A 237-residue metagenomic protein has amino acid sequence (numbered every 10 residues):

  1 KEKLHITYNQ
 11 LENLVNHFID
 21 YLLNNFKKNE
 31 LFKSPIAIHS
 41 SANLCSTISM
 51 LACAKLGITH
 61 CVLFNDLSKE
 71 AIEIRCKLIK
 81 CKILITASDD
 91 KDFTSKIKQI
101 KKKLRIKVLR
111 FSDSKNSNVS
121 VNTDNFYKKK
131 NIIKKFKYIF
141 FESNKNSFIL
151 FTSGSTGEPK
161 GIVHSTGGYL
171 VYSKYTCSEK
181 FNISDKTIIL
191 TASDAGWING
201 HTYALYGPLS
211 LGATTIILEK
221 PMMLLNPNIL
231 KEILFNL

Functional and structural regions predicted by a protein language model:
K1-T7, K115-V119: AMP-dependent adenylate-forming
L4-N9, F140, S147-V171: Conserved AMP-binding A3 loop
E12-D20, I162-N182: Conserved structural elements of the adenylate-forming
Y21-L67, L190-A195: Conserved AMP-binding/adenylate-forming
S40-A42, I58-C76, S88-F93, D194 (+1 more regions): ATP-dependent adenylate-forming carboxylate-activation enzymes
L51, K55-Y127: Structural core segment of the AMP-binding/adenylate-forming
N116-K145, L170-Y172: Flexible, low-complexity linker/hinge segments
L170-I188, I198-L237: Conserved AMP-binding/adenylation subdomain of ANL enzymes
